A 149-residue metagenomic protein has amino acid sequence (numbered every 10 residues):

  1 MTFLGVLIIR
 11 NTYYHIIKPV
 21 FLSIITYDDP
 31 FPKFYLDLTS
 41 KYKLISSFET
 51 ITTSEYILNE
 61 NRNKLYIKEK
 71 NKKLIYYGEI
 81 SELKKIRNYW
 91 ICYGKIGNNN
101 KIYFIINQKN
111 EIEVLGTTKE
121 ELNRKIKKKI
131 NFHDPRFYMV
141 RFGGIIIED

Functional and structural regions predicted by a protein language model:
F3-S81, V114, R141-D149: N-terminal export/targeting and maturation segments
R87-N88: Short coil/turn segments that connect the beta-strands within blades of beta-propeller domains
Y93-I96: Beta-strand C-termini and the immediately following turn/loop, strongest in propeller blades
N98-I105: Structural motif
K109-D149: C-terminal partner/receptor-binding element of secreted or periplasmic proteins
